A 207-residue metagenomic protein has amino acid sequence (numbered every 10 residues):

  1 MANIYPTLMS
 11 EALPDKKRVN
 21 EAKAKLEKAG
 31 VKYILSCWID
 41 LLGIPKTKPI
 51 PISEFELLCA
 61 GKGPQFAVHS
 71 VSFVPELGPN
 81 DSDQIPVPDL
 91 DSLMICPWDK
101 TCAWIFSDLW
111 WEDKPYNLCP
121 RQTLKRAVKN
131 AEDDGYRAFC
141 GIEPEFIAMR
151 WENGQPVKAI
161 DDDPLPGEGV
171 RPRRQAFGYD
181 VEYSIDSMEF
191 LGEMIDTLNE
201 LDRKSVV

Functional and structural regions predicted by a protein language model:
M1-S205: ATP/Mg2+-dependent ligation/transfer catalytic cores
